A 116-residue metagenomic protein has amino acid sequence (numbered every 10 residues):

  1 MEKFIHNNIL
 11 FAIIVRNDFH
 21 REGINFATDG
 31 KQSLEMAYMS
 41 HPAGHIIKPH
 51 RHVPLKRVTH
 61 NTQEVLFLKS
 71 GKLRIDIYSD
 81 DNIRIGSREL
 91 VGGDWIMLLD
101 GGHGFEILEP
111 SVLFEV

Functional and structural regions predicted by a protein language model:
M1-Y38: A short, N-terminal "cap"/entry segment at the start of jelly-roll beta-barrel domains of the cupin/DSBH fold
Y38, V65, P110-V116: A short hydrophobic beta-strand segment most commonly corresponding to one strand of the jelly-roll/cupin
Y38-H60: Conserved short histidine dyad/triad with adjacent acidic residue
P42, L68, V91, L98-L99 (+1 more regions): A short, compositionally biased micro-patch
P42-A43, N61-Y78: Glycine- and acidic-residue-biased ligand/ion/polar-headgroup-sensing regions
P49, I75-D76, I96-L98, H103-L108 (+1 more regions): Short beta-strand His + acidic residue motifs that chelate non-heme Fe in jelly-roll/DSBH and cupin folds
L55-K56, D81-I83, V112: Short, surface-exposed beta-strand-loop junctions and turns on beta-sheet-rich folds
S79-D100: Short acidic-glycine-tyrosine-enriched beta hairpin
